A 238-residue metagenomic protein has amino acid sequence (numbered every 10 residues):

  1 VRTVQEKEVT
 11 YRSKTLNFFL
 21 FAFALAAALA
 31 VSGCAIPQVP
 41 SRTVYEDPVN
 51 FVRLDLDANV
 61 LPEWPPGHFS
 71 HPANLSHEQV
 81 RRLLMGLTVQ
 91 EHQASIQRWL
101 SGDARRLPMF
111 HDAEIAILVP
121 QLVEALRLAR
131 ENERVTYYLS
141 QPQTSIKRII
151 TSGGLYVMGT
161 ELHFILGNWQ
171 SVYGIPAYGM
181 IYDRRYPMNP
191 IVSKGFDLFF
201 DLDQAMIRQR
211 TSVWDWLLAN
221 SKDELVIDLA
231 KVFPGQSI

Functional and structural regions predicted by a protein language model:
V1-L16: N-terminal secretory signal peptides that target proteins for export/translocation
L16-A26: Sec-dependent N-terminal signal peptides
A30-G33: C-terminal motif of bacterial Sec signal peptides marking the signal peptidase cleavage site
A35-Q38: Bacterial signal peptide processing site
V44-R130: N-terminal "first-domain core" detector
A58, L139-Q143, T151-G153, E161 (+4 more regions): A mature extracytoplasmic/lumenal domain signature
E133, I149-G153, M158-L162, K194-F196 (+1 more regions): Envelope-exposed proteins and targeting segments
S171-I238: Polybasic, proline/glycine-rich intrinsically disordered low-complexity segments
